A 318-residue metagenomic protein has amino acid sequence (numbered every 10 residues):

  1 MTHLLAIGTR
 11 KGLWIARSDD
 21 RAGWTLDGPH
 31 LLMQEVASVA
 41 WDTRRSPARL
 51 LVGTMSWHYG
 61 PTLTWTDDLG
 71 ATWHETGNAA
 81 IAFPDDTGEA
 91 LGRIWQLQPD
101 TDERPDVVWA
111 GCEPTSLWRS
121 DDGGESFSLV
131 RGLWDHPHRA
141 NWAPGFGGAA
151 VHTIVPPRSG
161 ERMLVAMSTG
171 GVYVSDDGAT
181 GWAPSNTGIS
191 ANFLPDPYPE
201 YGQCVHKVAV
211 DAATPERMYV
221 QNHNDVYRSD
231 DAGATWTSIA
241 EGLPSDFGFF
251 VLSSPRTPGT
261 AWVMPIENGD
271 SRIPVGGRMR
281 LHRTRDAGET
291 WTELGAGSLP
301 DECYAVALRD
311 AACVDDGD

Functional and structural regions predicted by a protein language model:
M1-D318: Extracellular glycan-interacting surfaces
